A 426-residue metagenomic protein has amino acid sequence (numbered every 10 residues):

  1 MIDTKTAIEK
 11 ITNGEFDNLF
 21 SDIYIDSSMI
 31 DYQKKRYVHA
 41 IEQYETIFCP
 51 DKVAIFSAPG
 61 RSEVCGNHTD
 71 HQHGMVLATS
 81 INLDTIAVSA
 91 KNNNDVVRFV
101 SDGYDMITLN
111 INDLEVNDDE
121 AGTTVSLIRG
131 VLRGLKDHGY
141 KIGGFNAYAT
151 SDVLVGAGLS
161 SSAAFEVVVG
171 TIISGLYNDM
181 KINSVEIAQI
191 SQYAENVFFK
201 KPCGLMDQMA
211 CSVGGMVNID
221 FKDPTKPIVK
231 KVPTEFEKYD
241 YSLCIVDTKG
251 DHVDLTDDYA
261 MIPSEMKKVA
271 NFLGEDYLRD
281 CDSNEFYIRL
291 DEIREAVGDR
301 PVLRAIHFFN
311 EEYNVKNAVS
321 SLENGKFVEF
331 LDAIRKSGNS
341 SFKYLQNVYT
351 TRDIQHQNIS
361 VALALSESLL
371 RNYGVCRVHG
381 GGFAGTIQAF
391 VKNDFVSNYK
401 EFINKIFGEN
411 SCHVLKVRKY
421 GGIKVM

Functional and structural regions predicted by a protein language model:
M1-R61, I86, A90, N94-A121 (+2 more regions): C-terminal nucleotide
M75-N93, V213: Structural signature of FAD isoalloxazine-binding scaffolds in flavoprotein oxidoreductases
S80-N82, L159-D179, V391: DPxDG-like acidic metal-binding loop motif
R98-V100, G144-S151, K181-Y193, L331-K336 (+1 more regions): Beta-strand segments within the central parallel beta-sheet cores of soluble alpha/beta enzyme folds
D137-F145, I173-I187, N393-F407: Phosphate-handling active-site elements
D179-P227, V232, S337, L363-S366 (+1 more regions): Alpha/beta catalytic cores of group-transfer enzymes, especially the acyltransferase/condensing modules of polyketide
